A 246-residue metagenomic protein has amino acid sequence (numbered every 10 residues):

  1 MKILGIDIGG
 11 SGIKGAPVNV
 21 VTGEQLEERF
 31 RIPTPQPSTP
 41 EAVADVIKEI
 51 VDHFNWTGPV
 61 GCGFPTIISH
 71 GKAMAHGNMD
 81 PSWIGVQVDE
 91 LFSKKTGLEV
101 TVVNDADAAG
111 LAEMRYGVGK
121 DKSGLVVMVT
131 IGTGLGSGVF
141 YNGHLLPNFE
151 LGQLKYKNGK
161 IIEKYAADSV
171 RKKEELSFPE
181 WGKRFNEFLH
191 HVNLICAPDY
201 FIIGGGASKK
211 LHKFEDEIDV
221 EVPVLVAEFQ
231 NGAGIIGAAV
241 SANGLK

Functional and structural regions predicted by a protein language model:
M1-P59, I68-K72, F92-L98, A112-M128 (+1 more regions): ATP-binding/phosphotransfer module of carbohydrate and carboxylate kinases, centering on a glycine-rich
F64: Glycine-rich nucleotide/cofactor/substrate-binding loop typically near the N-terminus or early in the first domain
A73-G85: A charged helix-plus-loop insertion that forms the helical arch/lid used to bind and gate nucleic-acid substrates
Q87-L91: Internal amphipathic helical hairpin motif
V100-D105: General beta-strand structural signal in soluble alpha/beta enzymes
G136: Histidine-centered metal-chelating micro-motifs
